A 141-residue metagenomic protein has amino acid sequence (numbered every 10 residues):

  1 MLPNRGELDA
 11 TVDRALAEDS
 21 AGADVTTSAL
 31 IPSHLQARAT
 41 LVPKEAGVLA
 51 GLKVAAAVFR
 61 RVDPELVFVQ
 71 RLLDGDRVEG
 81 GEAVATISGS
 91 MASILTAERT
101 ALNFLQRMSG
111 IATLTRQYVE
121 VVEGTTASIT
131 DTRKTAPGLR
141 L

Functional and structural regions predicted by a protein language model:
L2-L141: Acidic/glycine-rich phosphate/pyrophosphate-binding loops and surrounding catalytic core that coordinate Mg2+
